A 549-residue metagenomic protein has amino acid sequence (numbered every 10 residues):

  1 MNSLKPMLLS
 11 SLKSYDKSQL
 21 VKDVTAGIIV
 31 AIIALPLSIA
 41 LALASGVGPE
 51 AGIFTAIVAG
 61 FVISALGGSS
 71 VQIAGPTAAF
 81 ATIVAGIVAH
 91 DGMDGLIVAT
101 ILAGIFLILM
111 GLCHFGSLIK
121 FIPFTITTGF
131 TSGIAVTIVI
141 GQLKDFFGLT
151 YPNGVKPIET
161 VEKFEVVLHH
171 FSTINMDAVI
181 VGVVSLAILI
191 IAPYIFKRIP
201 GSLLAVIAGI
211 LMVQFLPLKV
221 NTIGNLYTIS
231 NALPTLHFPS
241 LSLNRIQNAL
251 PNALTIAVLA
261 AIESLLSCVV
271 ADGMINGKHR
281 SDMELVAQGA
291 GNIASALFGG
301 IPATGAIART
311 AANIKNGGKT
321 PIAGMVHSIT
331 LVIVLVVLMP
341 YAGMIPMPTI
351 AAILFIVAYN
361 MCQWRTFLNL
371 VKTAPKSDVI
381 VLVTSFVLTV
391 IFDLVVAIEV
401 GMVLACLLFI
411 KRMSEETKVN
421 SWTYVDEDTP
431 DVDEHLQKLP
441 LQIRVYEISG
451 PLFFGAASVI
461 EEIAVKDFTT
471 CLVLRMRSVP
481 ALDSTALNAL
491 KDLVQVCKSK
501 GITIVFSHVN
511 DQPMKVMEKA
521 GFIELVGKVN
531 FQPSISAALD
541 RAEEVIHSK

Functional and structural regions predicted by a protein language model:
M1-Y424, F468, A489, G521: Transmembrane helical cores of multi-pass ion-transport proteins
I73, F506, F531: Conserved SAM-binding loop
N231, G450, S534: Active-site donor-binding loop signature of nucleotide-sugar glycosyltransferases
A290, L331, K515, S534-I535: Short secondary-structure boundary/hinge segments and terminal tails
N360-L525, E543-K549: The feature marks cytosolic C-terminal regulatory regions of anion transporters and related permeases
L525-R541: Short acidic-hydrophobic, aromatic-tinged amphipathic segments that line or gate anion-handling sites
